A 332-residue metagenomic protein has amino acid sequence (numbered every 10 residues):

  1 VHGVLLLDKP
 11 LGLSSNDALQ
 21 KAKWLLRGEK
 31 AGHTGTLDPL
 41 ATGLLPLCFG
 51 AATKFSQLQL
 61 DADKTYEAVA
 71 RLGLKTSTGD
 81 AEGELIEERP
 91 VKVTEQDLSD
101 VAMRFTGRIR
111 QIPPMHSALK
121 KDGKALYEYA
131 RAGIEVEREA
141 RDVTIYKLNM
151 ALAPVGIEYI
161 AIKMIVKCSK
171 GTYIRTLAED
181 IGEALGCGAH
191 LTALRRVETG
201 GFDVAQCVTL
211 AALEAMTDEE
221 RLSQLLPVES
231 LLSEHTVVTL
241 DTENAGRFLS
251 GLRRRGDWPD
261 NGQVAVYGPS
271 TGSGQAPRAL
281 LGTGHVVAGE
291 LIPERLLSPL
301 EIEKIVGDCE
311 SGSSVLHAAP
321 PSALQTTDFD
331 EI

Functional and structural regions predicted by a protein language model:
V1-P10, N16-H33, L37, A41-T42 (+4 more regions): Accessory RNA 3′-end/elbow-binding domains used by RNA modification enzymes
V1-Q206, G282-G284: RNA pseudouridine synthases
